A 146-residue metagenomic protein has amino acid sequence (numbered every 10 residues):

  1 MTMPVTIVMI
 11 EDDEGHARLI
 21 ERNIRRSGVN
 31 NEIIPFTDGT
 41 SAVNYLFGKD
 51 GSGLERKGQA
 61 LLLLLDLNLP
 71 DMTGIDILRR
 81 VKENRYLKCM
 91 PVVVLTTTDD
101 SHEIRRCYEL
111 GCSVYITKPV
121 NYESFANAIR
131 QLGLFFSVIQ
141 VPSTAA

Functional and structural regions predicted by a protein language model:
M3-P4, V29-N30, G58-L61, Y86-P91: His-Asp phosphorelay/catalytic-motif detector in bacterial-type signaling
V5-G15, I20-R25, L63: Conserved acidic segment of CheY-like receiver
E21, P35-L62: Acidic, metal-coordinating helix/loop segments flanking the phosphotransfer/catalytic sites of two-component signaling
S41, V120-G133, V141-A145: C-terminal output helix
L65-D66, T96: Active-site residues of response regulator receiver
P70, D100: The feature encodes the CheY-like receiver
S113: Short, glycine/charged-rich "phosphate-handling" switch motifs in NTP-dependent and phosphotransfer domains
